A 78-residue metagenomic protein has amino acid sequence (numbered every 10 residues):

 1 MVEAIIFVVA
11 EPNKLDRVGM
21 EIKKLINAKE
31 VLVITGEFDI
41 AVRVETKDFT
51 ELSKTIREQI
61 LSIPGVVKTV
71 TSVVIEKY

Functional and structural regions predicted by a protein language model:
M1-Y78: A compositional/biophysical signature of low hydrophobicity enriched in polar/charged and small residues
